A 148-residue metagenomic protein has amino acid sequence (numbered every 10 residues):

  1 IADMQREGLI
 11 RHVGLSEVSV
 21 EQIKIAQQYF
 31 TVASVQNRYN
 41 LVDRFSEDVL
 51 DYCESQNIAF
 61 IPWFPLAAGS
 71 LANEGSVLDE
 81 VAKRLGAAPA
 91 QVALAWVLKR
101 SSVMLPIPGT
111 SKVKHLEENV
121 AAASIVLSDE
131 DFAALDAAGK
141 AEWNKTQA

Functional and structural regions predicted by a protein language model:
I1-A148: Beta/alpha (TIM)-barrel catalytic core signal, keyed to glycine-rich beta->alpha loops juxtaposed to Asp/Glu that bind
